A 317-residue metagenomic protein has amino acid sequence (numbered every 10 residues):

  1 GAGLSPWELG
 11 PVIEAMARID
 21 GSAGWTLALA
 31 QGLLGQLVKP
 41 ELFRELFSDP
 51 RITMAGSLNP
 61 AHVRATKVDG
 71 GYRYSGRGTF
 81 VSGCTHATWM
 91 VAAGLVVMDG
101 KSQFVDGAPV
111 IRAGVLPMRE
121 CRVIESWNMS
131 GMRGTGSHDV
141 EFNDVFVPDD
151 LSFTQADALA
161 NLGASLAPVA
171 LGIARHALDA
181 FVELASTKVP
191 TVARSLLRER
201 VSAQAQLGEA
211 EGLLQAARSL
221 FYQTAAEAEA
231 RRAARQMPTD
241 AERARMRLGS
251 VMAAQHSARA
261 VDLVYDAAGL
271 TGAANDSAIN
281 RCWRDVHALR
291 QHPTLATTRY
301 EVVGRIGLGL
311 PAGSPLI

Functional and structural regions predicted by a protein language model:
G1-T88, K101-A113: Glycine-rich flavin
V12, Y74-G76, F142, A174 (+2 more regions): Buried hydrophobic positions in well-ordered alpha/beta secondary-structure cores of metabolic enzymes
G56-L58, G94, P117-M129: Active-site glycine-rich loop that binds ribose-phosphate moieties when present
F80-G83, L162, L289-H292: Glycine-rich phosphate/pyrophosphate-binding beta-alpha loops
M129-L214: Glycine-rich beta->alpha junctions and the first turn(s) of the following alpha-helix
G172, V201, G208-Q215, R247 (+3 more regions): Generic structural signal for well-ordered, non-transmembrane alpha-helical segments in soluble/cytosolic regions
Q215-M252, D262-A273: C-terminal helix-coil-helix/basic helical segment that borders enzyme active sites and/or dimer interfaces and provides
A268-I317: Glycine-rich phosphate/cofactor-binding loops in nucleotide/flavin-utilizing enzymes
